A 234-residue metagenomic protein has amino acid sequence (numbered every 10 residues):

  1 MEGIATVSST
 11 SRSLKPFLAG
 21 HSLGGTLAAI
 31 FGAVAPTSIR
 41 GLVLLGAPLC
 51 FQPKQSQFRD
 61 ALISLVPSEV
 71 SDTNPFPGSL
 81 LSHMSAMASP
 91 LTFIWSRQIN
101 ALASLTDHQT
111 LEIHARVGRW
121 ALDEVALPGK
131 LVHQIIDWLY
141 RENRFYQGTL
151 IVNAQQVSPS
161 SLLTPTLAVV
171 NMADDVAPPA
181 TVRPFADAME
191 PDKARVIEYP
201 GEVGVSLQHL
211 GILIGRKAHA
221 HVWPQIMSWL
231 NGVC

Functional and structural regions predicted by a protein language model:
M1-S22: Alpha/beta-hydrolase fold nucleophile elbow
E2-G3, P16, G32, I136 (+1 more regions): A structural boundary/capping signal
S13-L14, A19, L27-K130: Alpha/beta-hydrolase-fold enzymes
L139-S158: Active-site nucleophile elbow and catalytic-triad environment of alpha/beta-hydrolase enzymes
L162, A168-V170, D174: Short beta-strand/loop motif that positions the catalytic acidic residue of the alpha/beta-hydrolase fold
T164, P178-A188: Short alpha-helix in the alpha/beta-hydrolase fold that links the catalytic acid
D192-C234: Catalytic active-site module of serine/aspartate enzymes centered on a nucleophile-bearing elbow/loop
